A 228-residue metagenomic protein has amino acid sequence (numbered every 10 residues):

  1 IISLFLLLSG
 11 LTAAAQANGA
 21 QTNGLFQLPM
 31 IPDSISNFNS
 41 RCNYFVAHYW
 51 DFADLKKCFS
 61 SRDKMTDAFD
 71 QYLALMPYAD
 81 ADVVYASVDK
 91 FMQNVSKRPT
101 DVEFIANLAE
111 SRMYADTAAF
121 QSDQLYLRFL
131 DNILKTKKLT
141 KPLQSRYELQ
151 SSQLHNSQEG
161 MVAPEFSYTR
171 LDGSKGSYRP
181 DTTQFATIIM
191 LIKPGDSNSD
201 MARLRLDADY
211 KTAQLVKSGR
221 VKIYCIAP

Functional and structural regions predicted by a protein language model:
I1-Q21: Bacterial Sec-dependent N-terminal signal peptides
Q16-S174: Oxidative protein folding and maturation machinery
Q93, L204-K211: Surface-exposed alpha-helical segments enriched in charged/polar residues
H155-Q158, Y178-D181, L215: Short boundary motifs at domain starts and secondary-structure transition points
M161-A163, T183-Q184, S218: Extracytoplasmic
G176-D207, K222-Y224: Short active-site neighborhood of thiol/selenol oxidoreductases, capturing the structured segment around
Y210-S218: Alpha-helix termini
K217-P228: Thiol-based oxidoreductase modules, predominantly thioredoxin-like and allied folds used for disulfide exchange
